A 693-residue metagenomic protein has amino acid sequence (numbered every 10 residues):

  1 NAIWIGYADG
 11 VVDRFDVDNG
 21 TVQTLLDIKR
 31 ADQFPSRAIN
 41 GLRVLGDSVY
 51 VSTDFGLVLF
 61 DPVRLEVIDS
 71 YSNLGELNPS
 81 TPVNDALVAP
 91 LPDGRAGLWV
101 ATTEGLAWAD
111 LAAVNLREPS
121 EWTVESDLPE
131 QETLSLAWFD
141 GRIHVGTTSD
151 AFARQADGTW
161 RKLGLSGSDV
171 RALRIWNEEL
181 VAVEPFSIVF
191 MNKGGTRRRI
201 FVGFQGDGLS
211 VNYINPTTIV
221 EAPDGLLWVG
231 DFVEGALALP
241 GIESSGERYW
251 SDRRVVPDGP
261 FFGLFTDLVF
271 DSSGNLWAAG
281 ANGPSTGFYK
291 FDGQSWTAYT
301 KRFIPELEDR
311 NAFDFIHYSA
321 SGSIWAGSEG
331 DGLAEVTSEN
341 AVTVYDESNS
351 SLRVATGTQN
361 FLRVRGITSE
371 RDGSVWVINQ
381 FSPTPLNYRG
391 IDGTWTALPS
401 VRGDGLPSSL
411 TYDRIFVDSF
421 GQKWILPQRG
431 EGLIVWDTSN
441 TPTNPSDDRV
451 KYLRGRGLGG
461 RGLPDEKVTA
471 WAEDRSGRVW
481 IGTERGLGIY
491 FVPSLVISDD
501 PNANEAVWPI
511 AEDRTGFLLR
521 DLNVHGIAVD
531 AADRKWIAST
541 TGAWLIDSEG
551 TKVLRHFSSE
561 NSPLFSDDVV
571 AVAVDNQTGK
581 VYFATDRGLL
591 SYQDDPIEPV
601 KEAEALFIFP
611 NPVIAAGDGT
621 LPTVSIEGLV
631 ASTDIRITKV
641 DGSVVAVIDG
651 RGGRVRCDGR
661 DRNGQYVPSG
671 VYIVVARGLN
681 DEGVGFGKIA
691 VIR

Functional and structural regions predicted by a protein language model:
N1-F607, A616, V640, V644: Carboxylate-rich, polar loop motifs that coordinate divalent cations or form catalytic acidic clusters
E104, S149, V655, G670 (+1 more regions): Extracytoplasmic/periplasmic beta-strand context in beta-sandwich domains, especially the cupredoxin/COX2 CuA-binding
K580, P668-I673: Short, conserved beta-strand segments of beta-strand-rich sandwich/propeller modules, principally
K601-R636, R654-C657: Glycine-centered coil/turn sites that cap beta-strands in beta-rich domains
D634-V645, Y672: Short, glycine-anchored, charge-dense loop/turn motifs used at functional sites
V644-V667, G678-G685: Glycine-centered tight-turn motifs at strand-turn-strand junctions
I673-R693: C-terminal tail/sorting-segment detector
